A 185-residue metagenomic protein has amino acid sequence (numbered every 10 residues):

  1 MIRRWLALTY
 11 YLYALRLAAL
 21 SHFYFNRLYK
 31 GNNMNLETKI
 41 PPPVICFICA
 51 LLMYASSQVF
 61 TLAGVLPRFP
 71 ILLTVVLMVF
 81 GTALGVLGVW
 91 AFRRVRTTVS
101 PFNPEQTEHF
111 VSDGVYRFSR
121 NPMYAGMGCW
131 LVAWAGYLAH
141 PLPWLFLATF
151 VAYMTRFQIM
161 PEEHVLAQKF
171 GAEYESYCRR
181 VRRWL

Functional and structural regions predicted by a protein language model:
T9-L17, S21-D113, A125-L185: Membrane-anchoring alpha-helices and their flanking helix-loop junctions
Y116: Solvent-exposed interhelical
N121: Extended, alpha-helix-rich binding/interface surfaces that flank or overlap catalytic cores and mediate recognition
